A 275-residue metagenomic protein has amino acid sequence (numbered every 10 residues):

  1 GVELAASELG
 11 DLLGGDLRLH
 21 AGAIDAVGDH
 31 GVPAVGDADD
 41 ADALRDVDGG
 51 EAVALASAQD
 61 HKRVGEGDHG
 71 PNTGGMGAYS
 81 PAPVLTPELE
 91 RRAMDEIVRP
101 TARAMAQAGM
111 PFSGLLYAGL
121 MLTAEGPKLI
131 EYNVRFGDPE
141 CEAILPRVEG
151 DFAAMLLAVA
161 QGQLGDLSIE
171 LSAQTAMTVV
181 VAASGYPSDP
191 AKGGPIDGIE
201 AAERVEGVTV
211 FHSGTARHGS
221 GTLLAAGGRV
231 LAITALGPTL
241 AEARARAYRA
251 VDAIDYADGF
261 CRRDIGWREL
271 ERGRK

Functional and structural regions predicted by a protein language model:
E3-L4, L9-L12, L17, A21 (+3 more regions): Alpha-helix boundary/capping motif
R45-C141: Internal nucleotide-binding/catalytic subdomain
G65-G67, D166-S168, T215-L223: Short beta-strand/turn micro-motifs at beta-sheet edges
G74, V179, A243: Residue-level signal for inorganic ion chemistry
A78-P81, T178-V180, R229-G237: Short, well-ordered beta-strand elements within core beta-sheets of diverse protein domains
A93-L116, N133-V205, H218: Active-site "cap" helix and flanking loop/linker of ATP-utilizing ligase/carboxylase catalytic domains
I196-S213, I233, A241: RNase H-like, Mg2+-dependent phosphodiesterase core, and more generally RNA phosphate-backbone-engaging helix-loop
T215-S220, L224-K275: Generic C-terminus detector
